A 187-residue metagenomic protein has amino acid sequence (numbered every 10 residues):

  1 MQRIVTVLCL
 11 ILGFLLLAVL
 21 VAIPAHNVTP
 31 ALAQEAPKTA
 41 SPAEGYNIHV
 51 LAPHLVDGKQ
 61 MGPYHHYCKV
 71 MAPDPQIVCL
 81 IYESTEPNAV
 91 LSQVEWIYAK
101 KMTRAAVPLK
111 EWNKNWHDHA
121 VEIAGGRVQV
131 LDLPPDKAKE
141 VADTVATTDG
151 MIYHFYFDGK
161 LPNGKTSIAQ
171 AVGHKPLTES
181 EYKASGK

Functional and structural regions predicted by a protein language model:
M1-I4: Positively charged n-region of N-terminal signal peptides that target proteins for export
C9-A25: Bacterial N-terminal signal peptides
A25, P30-A31: Cleavable N-terminal signal peptides
L32-L80, E86-K187: Primary mode marks residue(s) on the alpha4-beta5-alpha5 output face of response regulator receiver
